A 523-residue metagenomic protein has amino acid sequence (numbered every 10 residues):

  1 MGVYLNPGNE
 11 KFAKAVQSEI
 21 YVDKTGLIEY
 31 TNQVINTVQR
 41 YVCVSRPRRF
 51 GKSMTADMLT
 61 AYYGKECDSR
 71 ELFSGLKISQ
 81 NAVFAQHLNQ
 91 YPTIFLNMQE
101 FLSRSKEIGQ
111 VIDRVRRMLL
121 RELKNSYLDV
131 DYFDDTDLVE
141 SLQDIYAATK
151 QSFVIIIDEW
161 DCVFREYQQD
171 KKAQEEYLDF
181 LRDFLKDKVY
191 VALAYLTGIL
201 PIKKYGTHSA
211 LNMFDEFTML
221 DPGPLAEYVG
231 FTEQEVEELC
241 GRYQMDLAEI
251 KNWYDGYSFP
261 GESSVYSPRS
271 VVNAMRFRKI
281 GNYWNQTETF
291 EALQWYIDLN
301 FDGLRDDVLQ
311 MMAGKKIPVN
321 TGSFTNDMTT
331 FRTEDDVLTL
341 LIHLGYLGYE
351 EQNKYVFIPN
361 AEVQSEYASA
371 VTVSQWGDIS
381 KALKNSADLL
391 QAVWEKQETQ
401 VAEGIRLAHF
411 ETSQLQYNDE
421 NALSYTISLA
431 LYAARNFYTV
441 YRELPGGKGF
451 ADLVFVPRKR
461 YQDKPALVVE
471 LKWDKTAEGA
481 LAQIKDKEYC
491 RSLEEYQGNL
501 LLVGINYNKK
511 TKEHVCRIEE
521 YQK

Functional and structural regions predicted by a protein language model:
M1-D419, A434-F437: Phosphate-binding site recognition
D144-T149, R435-Q462: Active-site metal-binding core of divalent-cation-utilizing nuclease and nuclease-like domains
V154, P465-L467, L501: Structural motif
E175-D179, W473-C490: Mg2+/Mn2+-dependent nuclease catalytic core
N421-Y425: Charged/polar helix/coil "stalk" or linker segments at domain boundaries
I427, A451-F455, K464-W473, K487: Conserved catalytic cores of phosphodiester-cleaving nucleases, focusing on short active-site segments
L431-T439, E495-Q497: Short secondary-structure junctions
S492, G498-K523: Domain-level recognition of nuclease-like catalytic cores that cleave nucleotide substrates
